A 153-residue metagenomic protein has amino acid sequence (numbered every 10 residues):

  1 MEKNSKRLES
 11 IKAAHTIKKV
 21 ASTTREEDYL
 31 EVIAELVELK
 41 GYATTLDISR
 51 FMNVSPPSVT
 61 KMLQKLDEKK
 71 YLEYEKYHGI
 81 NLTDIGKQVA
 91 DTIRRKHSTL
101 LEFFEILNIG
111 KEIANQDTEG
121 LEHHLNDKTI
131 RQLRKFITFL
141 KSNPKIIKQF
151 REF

Functional and structural regions predicted by a protein language model:
M1-E2, E122-F153: C-terminal regulatory/oligomerization modules of transcriptional regulators
M1-T23: N-terminal leader segment of winged-helix/HTH proteins
T16-V54: N-terminal helix-turn-helix DNA-binding core of bacterial DNA-binding proteins
T23, L82-T83, N126: Residue-level signal for threonine
T45-I80, D84: Canonical helix-turn-helix DNA-binding module
H78-K96: Basic, amphipathic "hinge/linker" alpha-helix immediately C-terminal to the N-terminal HTH DNA-binding motif
A90-I113: Short, amphipathic alpha-helical interaction segments positioned at domain boundaries
E105-K128, Q132: Helix-turn-helix/homeodomain-like alpha-helical modules used for DNA recognition and transcription-factor dimerization
